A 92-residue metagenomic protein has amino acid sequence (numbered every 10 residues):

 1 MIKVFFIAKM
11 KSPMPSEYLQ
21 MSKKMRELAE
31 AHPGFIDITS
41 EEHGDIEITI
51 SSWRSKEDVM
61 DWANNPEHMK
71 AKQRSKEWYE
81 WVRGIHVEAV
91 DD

Functional and structural regions predicted by a protein language model:
M1-E47, K56-N64, V82-D92: Short S/T/G/P-rich N-terminal loop/turn motif that feeds into the first structured element of a domain
S52: Sensory beta-strand/linker motifs that couple input domains to effectors
M69-W78: C-terminal structural segments of small proteins and small subunits
